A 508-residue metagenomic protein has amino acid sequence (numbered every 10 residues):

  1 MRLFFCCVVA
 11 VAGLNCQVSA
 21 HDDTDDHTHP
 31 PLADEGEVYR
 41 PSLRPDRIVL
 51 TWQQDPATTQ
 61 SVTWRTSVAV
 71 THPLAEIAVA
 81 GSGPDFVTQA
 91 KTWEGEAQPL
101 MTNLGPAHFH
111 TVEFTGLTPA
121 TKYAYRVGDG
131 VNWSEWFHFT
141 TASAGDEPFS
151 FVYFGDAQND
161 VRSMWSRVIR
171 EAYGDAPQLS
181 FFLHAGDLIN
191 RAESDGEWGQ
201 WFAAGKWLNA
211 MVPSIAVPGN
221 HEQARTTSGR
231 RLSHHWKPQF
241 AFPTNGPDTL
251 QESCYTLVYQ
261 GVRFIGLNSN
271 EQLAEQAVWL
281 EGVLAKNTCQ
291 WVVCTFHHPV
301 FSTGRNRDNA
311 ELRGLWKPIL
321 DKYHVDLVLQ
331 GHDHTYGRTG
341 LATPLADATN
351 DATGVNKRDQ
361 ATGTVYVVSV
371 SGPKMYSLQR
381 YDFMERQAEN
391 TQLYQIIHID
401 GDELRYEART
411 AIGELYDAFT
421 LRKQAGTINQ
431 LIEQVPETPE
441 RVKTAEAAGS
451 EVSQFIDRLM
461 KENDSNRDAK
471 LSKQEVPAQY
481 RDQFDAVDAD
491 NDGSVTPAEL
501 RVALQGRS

Functional and structural regions predicted by a protein language model:
C6, C16-Y153, G174-D175, N390 (+2 more regions): Acidic, histidine-bearing metal-coordination/catalytic regions of metal-dependent phosphoesterases
H108-F114, K122-F139, S143, G196-W291 (+3 more regions): Extended active-site neighborhood of metal-dependent phosphoesterases/phosphodiesterases
Y153-G155, F181-D187, S214-N220, L267-N268 (+3 more regions): Active-site neighborhood of phospho(di)ester-bond hydrolases with catalytic His/Asp-centered motifs
W165-T226, K322: Core catalytic region of metal-dependent phosphoesterases/phosphodiesterases, especially metallo-beta-lactamase-like
N287-D333, G340, A346-N350: Active-site-proximal segments of metal-dependent phosphoesterases and phosphodiesterases across multiple
S453-N466, R481-N491: Primarily EF-hand calcium-binding motifs
S465-V476, D490-L500: Acidic Ca2+-chelating loop motifs
Y480, V487, S494-S508: EF-hand and EF-hand-like Ca2+-sensor regions
